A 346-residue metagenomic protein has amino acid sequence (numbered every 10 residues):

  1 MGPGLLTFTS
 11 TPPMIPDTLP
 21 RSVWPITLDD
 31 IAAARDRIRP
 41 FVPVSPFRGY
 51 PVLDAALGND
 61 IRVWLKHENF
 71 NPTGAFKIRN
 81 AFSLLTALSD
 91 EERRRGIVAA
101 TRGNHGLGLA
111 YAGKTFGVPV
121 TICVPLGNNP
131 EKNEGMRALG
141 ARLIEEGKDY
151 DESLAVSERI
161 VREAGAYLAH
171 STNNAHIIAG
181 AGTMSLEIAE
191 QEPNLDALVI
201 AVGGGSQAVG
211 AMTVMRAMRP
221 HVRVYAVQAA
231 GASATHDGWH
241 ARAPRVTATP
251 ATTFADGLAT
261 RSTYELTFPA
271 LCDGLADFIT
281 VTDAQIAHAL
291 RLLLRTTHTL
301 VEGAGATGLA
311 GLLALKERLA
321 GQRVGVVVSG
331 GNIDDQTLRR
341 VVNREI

Functional and structural regions predicted by a protein language model:
M1-T9: Low-complexity, intrinsically disordered Ser/Thr/Pro- and acidic-rich segments
F8-I346: PLP-dependent amino-acid enzyme catalytic core
